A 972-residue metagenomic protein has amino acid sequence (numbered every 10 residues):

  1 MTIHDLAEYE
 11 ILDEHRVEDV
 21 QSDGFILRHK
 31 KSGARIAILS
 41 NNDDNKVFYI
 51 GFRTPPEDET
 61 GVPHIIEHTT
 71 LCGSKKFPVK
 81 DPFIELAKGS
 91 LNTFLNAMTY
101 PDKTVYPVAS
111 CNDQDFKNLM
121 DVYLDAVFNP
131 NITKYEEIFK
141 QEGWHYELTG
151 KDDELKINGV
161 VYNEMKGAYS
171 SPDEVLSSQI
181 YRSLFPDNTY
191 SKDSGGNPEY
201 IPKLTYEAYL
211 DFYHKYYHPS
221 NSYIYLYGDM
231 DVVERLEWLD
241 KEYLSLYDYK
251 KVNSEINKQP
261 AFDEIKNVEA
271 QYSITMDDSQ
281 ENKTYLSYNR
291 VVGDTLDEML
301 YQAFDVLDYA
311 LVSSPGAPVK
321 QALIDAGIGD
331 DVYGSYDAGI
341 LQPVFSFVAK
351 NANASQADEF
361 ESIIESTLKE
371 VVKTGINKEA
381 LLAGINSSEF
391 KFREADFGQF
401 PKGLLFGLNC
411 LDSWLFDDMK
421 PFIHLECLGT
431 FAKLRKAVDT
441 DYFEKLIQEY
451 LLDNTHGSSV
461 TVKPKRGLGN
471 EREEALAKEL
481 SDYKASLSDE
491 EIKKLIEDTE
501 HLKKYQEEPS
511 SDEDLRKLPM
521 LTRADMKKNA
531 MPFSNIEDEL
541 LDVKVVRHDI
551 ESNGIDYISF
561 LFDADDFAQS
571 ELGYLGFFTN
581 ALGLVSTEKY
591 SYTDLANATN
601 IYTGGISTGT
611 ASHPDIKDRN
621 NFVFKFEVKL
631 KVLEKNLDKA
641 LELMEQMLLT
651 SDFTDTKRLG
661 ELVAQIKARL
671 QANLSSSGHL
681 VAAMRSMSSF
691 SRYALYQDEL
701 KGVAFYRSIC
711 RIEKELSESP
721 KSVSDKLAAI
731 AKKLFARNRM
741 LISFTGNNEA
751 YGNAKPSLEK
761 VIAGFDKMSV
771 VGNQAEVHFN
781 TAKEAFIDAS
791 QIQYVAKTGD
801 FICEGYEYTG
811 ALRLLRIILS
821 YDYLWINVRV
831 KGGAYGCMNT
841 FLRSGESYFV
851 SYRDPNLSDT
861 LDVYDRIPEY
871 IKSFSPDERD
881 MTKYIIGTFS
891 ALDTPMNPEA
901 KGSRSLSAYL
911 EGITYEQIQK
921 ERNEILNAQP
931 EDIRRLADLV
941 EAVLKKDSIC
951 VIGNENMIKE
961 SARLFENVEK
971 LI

Functional and structural regions predicted by a protein language model:
M1-V47: Non-catalytic terminal extensions that flank enzyme cores
S40-N42, Y49, Y162, K166-S171 (+10 more regions): His/Glu-based metal-binding/catalytic segments typifying zinc-dependent metallopeptidases
N45-P55, D81-N129, E136-E147, E174-E199 (+12 more regions): M16 family metallopeptidases and their MPP-like homologs
V62, I66-T70, F578: Active-site His/Glu-centered metal-binding helix of metallohydrolases
C72-G73, G196, Y200-S222: A conserved hydrophobic secondary-structure block that centers on an alpha-helix together with its immediately flanking
F94, L210-H214, S273-M276, V319 (+11 more regions): Generic recognition of flexible, low-complexity loop/linker segments
N158, L210-E242, V723-L758: Non-catalytic, conformational "gating/processing" segments within enzyme and secreted inhibitor domains
A432, K445-F533, Q671, L680 (+5 more regions): Long, compositionally biased intrinsically disordered regions
